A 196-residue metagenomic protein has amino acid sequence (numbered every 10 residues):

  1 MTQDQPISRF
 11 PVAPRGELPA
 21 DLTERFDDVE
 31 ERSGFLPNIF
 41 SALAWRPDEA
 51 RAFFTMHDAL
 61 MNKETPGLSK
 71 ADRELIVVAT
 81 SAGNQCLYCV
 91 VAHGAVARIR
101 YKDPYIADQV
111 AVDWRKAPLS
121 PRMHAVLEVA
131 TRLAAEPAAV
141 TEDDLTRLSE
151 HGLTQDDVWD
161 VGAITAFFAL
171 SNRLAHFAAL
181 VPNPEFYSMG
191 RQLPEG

Functional and structural regions predicted by a protein language model:
M1-G196: Hydrophobic alpha-helical segments
